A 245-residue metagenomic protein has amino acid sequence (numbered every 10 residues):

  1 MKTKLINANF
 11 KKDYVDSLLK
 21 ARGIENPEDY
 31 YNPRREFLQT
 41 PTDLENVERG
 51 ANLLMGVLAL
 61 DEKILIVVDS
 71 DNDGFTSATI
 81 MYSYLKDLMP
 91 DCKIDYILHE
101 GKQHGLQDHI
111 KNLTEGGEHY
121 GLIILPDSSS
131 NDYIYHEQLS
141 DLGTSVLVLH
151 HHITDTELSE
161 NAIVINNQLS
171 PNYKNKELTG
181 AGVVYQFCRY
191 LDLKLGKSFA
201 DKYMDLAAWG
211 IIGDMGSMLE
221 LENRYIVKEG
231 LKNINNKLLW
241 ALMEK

Functional and structural regions predicted by a protein language model:
M1-K245: Replace "Mg2+/Mn2+-dependent" with "divalent metal-dependent
